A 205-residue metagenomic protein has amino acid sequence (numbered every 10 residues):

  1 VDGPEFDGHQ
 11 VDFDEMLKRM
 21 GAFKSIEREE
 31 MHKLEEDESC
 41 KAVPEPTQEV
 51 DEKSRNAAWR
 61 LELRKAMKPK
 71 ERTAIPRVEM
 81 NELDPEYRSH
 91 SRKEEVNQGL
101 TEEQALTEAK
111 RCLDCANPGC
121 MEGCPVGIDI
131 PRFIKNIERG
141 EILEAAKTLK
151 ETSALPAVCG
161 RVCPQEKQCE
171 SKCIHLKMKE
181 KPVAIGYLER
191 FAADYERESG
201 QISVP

Functional and structural regions predicted by a protein language model:
D2-P205: Ferredoxin-type iron-sulfur electron-transfer modules and their immediate structural context
